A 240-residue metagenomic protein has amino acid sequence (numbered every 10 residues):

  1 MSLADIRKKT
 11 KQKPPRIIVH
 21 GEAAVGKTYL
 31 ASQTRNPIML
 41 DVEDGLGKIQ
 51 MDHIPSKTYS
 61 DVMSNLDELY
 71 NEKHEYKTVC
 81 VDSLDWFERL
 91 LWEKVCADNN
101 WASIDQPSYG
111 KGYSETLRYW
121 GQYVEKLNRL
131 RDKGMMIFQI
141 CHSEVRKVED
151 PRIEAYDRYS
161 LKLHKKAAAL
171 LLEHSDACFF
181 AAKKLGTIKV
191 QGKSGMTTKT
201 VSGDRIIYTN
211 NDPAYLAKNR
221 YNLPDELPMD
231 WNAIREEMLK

Functional and structural regions predicted by a protein language model:
S2-E93: Conserved P-loop
Y29-A31, R129, L170-L171: Hydrophobic/aromatic ligand-binding patch that stacks against planar heteroaromatic rings of cofactors or nucleotides
P37-M39, I137, C178-F180: Short, well-ordered beta-strand core segments
E43-G45, S143, K184: Short, solvent-exposed coil/turn elements at secondary-structure transition points
I54, V95, T187-K189: Residues in and immediately flanking transmembrane alpha helices
E75, K133-G134, H174: Structured helix-beta-strand junction loops
W86-A167: P-loop NTPase motor core
R146-K240: Conserved GTP-binding G-domain of TRAFAC-class P-loop NTPases and closely related GTPase folds
